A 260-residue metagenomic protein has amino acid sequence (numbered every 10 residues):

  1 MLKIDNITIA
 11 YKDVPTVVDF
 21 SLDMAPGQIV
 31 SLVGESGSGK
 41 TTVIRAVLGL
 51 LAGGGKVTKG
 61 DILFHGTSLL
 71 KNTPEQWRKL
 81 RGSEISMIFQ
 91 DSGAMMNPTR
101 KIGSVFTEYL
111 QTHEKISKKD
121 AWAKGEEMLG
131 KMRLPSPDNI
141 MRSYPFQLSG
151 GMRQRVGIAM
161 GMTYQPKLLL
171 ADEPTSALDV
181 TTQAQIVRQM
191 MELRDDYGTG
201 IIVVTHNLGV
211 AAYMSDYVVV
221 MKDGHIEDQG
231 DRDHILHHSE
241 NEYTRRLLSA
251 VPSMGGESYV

Functional and structural regions predicted by a protein language model:
V33-E35: The feature captures the beta-strand-to-loop junction immediately N-terminal to the Walker
K56-S68: Conserved ABC transporter NBD signature motif
T163-K167: A short, proline-enriched helix->beta-strand linker immediately N-terminal to the Walker B motif in ABC-type P-loop
A184-Y197: Helical segment within the ABC ATPase nucleotide-binding domain
A211-Y213: A short, surface-exposed alpha-helical micro-motif characterized by mixed small hydrophobic and charged/polar residues
Q229-G230, H238: ABC ATPase "signature
